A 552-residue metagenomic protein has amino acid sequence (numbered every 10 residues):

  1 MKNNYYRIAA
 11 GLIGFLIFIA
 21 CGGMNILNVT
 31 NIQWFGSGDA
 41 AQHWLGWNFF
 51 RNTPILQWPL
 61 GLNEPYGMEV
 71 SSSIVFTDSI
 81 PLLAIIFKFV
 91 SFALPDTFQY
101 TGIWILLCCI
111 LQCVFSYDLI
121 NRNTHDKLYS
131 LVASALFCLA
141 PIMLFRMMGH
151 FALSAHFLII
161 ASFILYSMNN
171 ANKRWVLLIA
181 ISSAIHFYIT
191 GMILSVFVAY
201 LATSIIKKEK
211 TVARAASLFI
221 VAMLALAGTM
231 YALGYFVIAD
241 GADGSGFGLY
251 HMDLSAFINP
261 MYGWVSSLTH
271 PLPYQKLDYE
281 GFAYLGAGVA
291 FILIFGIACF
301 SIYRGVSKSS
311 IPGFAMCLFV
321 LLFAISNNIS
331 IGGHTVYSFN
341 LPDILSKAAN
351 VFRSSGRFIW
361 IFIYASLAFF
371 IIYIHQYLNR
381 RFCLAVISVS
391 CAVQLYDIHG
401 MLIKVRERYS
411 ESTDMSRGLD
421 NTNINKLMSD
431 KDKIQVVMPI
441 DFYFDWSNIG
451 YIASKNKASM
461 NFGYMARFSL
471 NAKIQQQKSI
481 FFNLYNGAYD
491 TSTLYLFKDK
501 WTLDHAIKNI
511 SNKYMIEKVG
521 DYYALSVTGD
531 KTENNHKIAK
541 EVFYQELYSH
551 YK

Functional and structural regions predicted by a protein language model:
M1-V29, R214-A222, S301-M316: Start-transfer (signal-anchor) and selected internal transmembrane alpha helices of multi-pass inner/ER membrane
I17-L111, A140-L144, H150, P260-G263: Membrane-interface coil-to-helix junctions
I19-M24, I55-W58, L131-G149, T229-I238 (+3 more regions): Membrane-interface helix-loop junctions at the exits of transmembrane helices
S37, G228-I297: Periplasmic/ER-lumenal interhelical loops and adjacent helix-loop junctions in multi-pass membrane proteins
V75-I80, Q99-C109, L136-I160, A184-M192 (+2 more regions): Membrane-interface micro-motifs in multi-pass membrane enzymes
L106, I110-L119, L128-S167, N172-S204 (+2 more regions): Membrane-embedded helix bundles of polyisoprenyl
K208-A216, I294-V336: Membrane-interface helix-loop-helix junctions at transmembrane boundaries of multi-pass membrane enzymes, predominantly
F219-L224, L318, A368, I374-L402: Signature aromatic-anchored transmembrane alpha helix within multi-pass, membrane-resident enzymes that catalyze glycan
